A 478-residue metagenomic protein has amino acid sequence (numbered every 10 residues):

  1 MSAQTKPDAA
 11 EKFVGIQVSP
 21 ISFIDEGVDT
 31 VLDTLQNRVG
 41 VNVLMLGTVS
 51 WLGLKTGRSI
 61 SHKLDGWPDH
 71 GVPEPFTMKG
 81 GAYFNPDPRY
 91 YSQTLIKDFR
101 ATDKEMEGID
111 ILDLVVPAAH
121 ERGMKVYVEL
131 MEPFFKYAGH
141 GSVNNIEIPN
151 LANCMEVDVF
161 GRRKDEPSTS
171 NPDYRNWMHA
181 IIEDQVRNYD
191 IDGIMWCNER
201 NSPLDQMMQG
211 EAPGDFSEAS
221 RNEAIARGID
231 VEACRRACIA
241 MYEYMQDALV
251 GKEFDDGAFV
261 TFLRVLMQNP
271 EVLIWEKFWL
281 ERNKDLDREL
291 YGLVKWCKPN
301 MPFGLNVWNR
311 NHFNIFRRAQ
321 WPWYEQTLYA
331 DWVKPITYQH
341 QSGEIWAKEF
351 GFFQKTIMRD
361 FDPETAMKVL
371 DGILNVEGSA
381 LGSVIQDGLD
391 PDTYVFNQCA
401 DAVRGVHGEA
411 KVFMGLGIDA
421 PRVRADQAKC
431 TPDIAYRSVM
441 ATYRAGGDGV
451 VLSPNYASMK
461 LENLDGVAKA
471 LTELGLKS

Functional and structural regions predicted by a protein language model:
A10-E26, A82-P117, Y127-Y189, P213-V231 (+2 more regions): Active-site-adjacent "subsite" loops/lids of carbohydrate-active enzymes
Q17, M124-Y137, M195-E199, V231-G251 (+3 more regions): Aromatic-lined carbohydrate-recognition surfaces of secreted/lumenal glycan-active proteins
D29-G57, G71-Y83, N188-G193, L328-K334 (+1 more regions): Catalytic domains of carbohydrate-active enzymes, especially glycoside hydrolases
T34-V39, V115-A118, D165-S202, M241 (+2 more regions): An active-site-proximal structural segment forming one wall of the substrate-binding cleft that immediately precedes
N42, L46-L54, Y329-K348, L381-G475: Substrate-binding cleft of secreted/luminal carbohydrate-active enzymes
L54-A82, F134-G161, N198-L263, W346-E364: Aromatic- and acidic-residue-enriched segments that line the glycan-binding/catalytic groove of carbohydrate-active
F135-I146, P203-D205, C297-W346, V423-R444: Substrate-binding cleft/loops of secretory-pathway carbohydrate-active enzymes
A258-V272, M301-F313, F361-G388, Y394-P432: Active-site clefts of carbohydrate-active enzymes
